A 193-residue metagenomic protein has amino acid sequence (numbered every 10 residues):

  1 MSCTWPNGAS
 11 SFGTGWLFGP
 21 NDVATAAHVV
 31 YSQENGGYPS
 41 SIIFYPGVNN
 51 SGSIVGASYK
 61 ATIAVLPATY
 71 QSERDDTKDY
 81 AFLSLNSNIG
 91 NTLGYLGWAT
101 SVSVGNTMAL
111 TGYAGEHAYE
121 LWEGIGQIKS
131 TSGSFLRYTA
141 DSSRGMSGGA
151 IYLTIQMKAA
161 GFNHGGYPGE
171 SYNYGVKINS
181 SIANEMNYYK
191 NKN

Functional and structural regions predicted by a protein language model:
M1-I43, I128-T131, L153, G175-V176: Catalytic histidine site
S2-T4, F18-P20, A26-V29, Y45-V48 (+4 more regions): Active-site-proximal beta-strand/loop segments in catalytic clefts of secreted hydrolases
C3-G8, F12, Y31, G37-G90: Conserved catalytic-core segment of clan PA serine endopeptidases
A9-F12, I54, Y119-E123, M157: Short, mixed charged/polar active-site loops that provide acid/base catalysis or chelate metal/phosphate cofactors
P20-N21, V104-T107, G133-S134, I155-A159: Loop/turn elements at helix/coil->beta-strand transitions in domains of secreted/extracellular proteins
N50, A61, D76-M146, S171-N179: Chymotrypsin/trypsin-fold serine protease catalytic domain
D141-N163: Catalytic nucleophile loop of clan PA
A160, H164-N193: C-terminal cap/linker of serine protease catalytic domains
